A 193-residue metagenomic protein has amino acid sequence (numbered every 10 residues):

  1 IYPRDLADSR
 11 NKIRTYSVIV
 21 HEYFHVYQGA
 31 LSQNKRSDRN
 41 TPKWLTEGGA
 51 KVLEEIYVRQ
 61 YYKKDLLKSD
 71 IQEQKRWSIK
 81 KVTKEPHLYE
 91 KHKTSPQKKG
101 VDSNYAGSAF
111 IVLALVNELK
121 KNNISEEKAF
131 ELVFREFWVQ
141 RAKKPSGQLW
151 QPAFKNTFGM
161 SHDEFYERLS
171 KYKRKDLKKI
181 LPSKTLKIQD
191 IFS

Functional and structural regions predicted by a protein language model:
I1-W77: Zinc-dependent metallopeptidase catalytic helix centered on the HExxH motif and its immediate flanking segment
E22-Y23, Y27-L31, L53-Y61, V116-N123 (+3 more regions): Sec/Tat-exported extracytoplasmic proteins
Q28, Q33, Q60, Q72-Q74 (+4 more regions): Residue-identity detector for glutamine
L66-Q72, E126-L132, T185: Short, flexible loop/turn segments with low-complexity composition
R76-L169: Active-site-proximal alpha-helical
H162-K187: Active-site or metal-binding loop neighborhoods of secreted/extracellular toxin and effector enzymes
F192-S193: Short, solvent-exposed mixed-charge patches
